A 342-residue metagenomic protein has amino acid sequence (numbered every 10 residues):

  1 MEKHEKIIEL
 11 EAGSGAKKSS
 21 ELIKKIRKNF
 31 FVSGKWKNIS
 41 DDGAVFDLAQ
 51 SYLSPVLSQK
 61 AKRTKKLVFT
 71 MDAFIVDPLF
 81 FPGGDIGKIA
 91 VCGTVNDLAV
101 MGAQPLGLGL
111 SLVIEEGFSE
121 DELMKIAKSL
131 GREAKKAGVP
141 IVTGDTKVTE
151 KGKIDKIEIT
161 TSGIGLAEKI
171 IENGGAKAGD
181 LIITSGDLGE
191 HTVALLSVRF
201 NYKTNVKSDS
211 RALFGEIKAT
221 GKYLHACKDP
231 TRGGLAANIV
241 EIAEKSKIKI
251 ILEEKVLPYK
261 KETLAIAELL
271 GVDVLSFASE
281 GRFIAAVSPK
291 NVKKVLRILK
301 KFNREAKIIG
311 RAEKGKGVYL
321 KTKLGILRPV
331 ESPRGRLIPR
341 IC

Functional and structural regions predicted by a protein language model:
E2-K3, W36-N38, F46-A49, A134 (+9 more regions): Solvent-exposed alpha-helices and their adjacent loops that cap or buttress functional pockets in soluble metabolic
E2-R27, V330, G335-I338: N-terminal amphipathic/basic leader segments beginning at the initiator methionine
E9, K17-Y52, R63-T184, E190: Glycine-rich phosphate/pyrophosphate-binding loop regions near the starts of catalytic domains
L10, K301-C342: Acidic, Ser/Thr/Pro-rich beta/coil linker or hinge segments at domain junctions
E11-K17, E115-G117, V206-S279: Active-site-proximal betaalpha loop/short-helix elements that scaffold phosphoryl/nucleotidyl transfer chemistry
G13, A73, L110-V113, D145-V148 (+5 more regions): Short, ordered loop/turn segments at secondary-structure junctions
I171-K218: Short, acidic (Asp/Glu-rich) active-site segment that either coordinates a divalent metal cofactor
V287-K293: Helix N-cap motif at beta-to-alpha junctions
